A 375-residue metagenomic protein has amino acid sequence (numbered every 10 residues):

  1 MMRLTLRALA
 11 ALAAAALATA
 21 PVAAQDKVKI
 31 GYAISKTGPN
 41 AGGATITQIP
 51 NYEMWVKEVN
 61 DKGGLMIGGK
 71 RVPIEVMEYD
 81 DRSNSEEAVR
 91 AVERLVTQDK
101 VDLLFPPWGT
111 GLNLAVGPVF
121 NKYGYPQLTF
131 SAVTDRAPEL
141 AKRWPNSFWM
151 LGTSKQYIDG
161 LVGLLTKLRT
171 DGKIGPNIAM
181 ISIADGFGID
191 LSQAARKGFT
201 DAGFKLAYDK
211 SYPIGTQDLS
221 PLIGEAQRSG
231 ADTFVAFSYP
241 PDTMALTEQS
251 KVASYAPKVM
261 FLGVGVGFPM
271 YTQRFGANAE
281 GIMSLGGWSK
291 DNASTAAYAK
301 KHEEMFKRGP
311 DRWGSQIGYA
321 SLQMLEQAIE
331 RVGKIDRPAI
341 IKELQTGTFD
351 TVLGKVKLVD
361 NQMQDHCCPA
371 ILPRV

Functional and structural regions predicted by a protein language model:
M1-A10: Bacterial N-terminal signal peptides that target proteins for export
T19-A24: Sec/Tat signal peptide C-region and signal peptidase I cleavage site
G31-W55, Y79-S85, W108-G109, I181-D190 (+1 more regions): Extracytoplasmic "Venus flytrap"
G43-Q48, L65-E139, M150, Y212-L219 (+2 more regions): Beta-alpha junction/loop-to-helix N-cap segments that form part of ligand/metal-binding clefts
P50, V101-A207, K258-S284: Extracytoplasmic ligand/sensor domains, especially the bilobed periplasmic-binding protein
P50-V76, D171-K173, A202-G203: Signal peptide-proximal N-terminal region of secreted/periplasmic/extracellular or secretory-lumen proteins
W144, T247-Y319, E330: Extracellular/periplasmic periplasmic-binding protein-like sensory domains
E304-R312, E326-V375: Segments of small-molecule ligand-sensing domains
